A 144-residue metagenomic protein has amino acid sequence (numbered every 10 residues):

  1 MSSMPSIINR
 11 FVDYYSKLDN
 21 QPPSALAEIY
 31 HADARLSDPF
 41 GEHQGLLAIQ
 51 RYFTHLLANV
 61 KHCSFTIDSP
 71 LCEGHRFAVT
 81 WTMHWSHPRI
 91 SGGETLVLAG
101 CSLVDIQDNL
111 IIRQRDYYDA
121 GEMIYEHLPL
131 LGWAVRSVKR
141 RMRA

Functional and structural regions predicted by a protein language model:
M1-E28, A32, R141-A144: Short, low-complexity N-terminal intrinsically disordered segments enriched in polar/charged residues
S3-S6, R10, A25, A48 (+2 more regions): Exposed alpha-helical structural elements
P5, P23-R76: A solvent-exposed, acidic/Ser-Thr-rich amphipathic alpha-helical stretch
F11-Y15, Y30, F53-L56, M83 (+1 more regions): Hydrophobic alpha-helical core bundles mediating ligand binding, dimerization, or RNAP-core interactions
A58-S64, L71-A144: A beta-strand edge to alpha-helix "cap/lid" segment located at domain peripheries
